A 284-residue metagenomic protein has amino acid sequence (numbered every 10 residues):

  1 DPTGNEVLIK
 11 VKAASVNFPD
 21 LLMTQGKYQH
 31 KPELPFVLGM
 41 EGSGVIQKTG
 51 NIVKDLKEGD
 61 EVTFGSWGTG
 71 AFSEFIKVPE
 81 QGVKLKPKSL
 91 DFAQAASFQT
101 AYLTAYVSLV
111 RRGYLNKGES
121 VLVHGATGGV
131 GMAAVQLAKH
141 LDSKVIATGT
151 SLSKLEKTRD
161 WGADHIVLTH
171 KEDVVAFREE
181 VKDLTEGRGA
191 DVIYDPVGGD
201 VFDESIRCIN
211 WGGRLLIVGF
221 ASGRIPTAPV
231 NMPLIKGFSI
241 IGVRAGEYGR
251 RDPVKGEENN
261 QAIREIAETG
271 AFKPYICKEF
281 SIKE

Functional and structural regions predicted by a protein language model:
D1-V16, K27-G70: Glycine-rich beta-strand-centered segment in the early N-terminal region that forms part of a ligand/cofactor-binding
L22, F64-G125, E172: NAD(P)H dinucleotide-binding glycine-rich loop of Rossmann-like/cofactor-binding domains, especially the beta1-alpha1
L56-K57, L115, I209: Short, well-ordered loop/turn sites that connect or cap secondary structure elements
E61, S120, K144, G213-R214 (+1 more regions): Short glycine-centered segments of the SAM/dcSAM-binding site in methyltransferase folds
T104, G129-V130, D200: Hydrophobic/small residue at the entry helix of a nucleotide-binding pocket
T127, V135: N-terminal Rossmann NAD(P)H-binding glycine-rich loop of SDR-like oxidoreductase domains
K139-V201, D252-E258: Adenosine-nucleotide cofactor-binding segment
G149, T158, D200-F272: Glycine-rich phosphate-binding loop and adjacent beta-alpha segment of Rossmann(oid) nucleotide-cofactor-binding
